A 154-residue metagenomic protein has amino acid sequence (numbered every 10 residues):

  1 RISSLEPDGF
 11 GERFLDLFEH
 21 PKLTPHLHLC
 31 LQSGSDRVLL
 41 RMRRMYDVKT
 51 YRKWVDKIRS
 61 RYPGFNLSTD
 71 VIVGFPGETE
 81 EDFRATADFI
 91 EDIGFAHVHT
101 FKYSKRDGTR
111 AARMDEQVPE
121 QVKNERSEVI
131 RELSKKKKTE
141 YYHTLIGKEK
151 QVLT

Functional and structural regions predicted by a protein language model:
R1, G34-V38, D107-M114, K137: Glycine-rich, flexible loop/turn motifs
R1-E80: Conserved SAM/AdoMet-binding glycine-rich loop
E12-H26, E78-A96, E120-E125, T154: Short, electropositive alpha-helical surface patch
R13-P21, K57, R61, F89-I93 (+2 more regions): Alpha-helical structural signal in soluble globular domains
Y51-K53, I58-S60, G64-Q117: N-terminal intrinsically disordered, low-complexity, charge/repeat-rich segments that act as generic
R113-T154: Terminal RNA-binding accessory module
